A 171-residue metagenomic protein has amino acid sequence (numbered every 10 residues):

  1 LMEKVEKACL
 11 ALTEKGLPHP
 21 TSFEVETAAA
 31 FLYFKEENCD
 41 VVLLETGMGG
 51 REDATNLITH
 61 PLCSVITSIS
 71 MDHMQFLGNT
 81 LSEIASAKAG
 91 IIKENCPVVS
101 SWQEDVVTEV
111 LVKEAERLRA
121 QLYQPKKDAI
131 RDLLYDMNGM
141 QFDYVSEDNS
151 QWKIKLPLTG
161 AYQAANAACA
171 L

Functional and structural regions predicted by a protein language model:
L1-T59, Q75-L77, D105-V106: ATP-dependent carboxylate-amine ligase catalytic core
L12-E14, E37-E45, P61-L62, I66-K153 (+2 more regions): Acidic, Mg2+-coordinating active-site environments of NTP-dependent enzymes
F23-E26, A87, A165: A generic structural signal for residues located within well-ordered alpha-helices of large catalytic or ligand-binding
G49-E52, T80, I92, Y162: Gly/Ser/Thr-rich beta-alpha loop segments that engage phosphate groups in nucleotides
S101, G160-Q163: Hydrophobic alpha-helical scaffolding
K153-A161: A short glycine-threonine-serine/GTX helix/turn-capping micro-motif
